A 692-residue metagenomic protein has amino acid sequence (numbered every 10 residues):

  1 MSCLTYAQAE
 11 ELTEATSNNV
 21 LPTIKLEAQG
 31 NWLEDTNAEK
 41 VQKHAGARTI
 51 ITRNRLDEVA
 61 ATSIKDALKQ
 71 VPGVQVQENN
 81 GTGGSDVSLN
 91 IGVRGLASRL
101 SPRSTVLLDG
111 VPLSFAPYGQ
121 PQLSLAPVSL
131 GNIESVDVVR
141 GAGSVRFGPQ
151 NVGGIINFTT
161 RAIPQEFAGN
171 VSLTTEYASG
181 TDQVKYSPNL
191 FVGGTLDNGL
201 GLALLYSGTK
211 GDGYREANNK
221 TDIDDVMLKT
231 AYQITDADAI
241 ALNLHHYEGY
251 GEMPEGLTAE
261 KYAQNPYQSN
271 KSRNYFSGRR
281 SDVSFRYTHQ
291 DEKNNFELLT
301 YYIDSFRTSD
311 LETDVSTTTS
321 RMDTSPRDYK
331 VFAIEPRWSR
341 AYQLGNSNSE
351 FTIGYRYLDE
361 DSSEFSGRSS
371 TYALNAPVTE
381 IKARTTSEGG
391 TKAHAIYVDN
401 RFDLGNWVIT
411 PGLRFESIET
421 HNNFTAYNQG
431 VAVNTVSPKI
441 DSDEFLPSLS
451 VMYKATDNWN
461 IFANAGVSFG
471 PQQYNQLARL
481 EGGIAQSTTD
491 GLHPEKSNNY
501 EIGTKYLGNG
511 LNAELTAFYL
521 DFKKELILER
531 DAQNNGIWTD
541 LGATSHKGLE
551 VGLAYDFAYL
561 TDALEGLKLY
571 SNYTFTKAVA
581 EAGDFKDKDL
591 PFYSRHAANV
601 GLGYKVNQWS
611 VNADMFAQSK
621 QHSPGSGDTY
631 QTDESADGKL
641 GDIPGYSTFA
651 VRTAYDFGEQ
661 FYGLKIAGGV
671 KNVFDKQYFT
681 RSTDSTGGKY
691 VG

Functional and structural regions predicted by a protein language model:
Q8, R99, G193-T195, R327 (+7 more regions): Conserved C-terminal beta-signal and adjacent last beta-strands/turns of outer-membrane beta-barrel proteins
L33, K40, K65, K69-P112: Extracytoplasmic beta-strand/coil segments of soluble accessory domains associated with Gram-negative outer-membrane
V111-R140: Short acidic/polar hinge/loop motifs at secondary-structure boundaries that mediate gating or recognition
S172, W338-A341, G345-N346, F351 (+5 more regions): Gram-negative outer-membrane beta-barrel transporters
L173, L190, R286-T313, K454 (+4 more regions): Membrane-embedded beta-barrel scaffold of Gram-negative outer-membrane proteins
D182-P254, Y275-R286, R340, H394: Transmembrane beta-barrel wall of Gram-negative outer-membrane proteins
Q233, A239-H245, S277-Y427, E514 (+1 more regions): Face-selective signature of the C-terminal outer-membrane beta-barrel domain
E248-E252, G256-Q264, D359-S369, A373-N375 (+8 more regions): Surface-exposed extracellular loop regions of Gram-negative outer-membrane beta-barrel proteins, predominantly
